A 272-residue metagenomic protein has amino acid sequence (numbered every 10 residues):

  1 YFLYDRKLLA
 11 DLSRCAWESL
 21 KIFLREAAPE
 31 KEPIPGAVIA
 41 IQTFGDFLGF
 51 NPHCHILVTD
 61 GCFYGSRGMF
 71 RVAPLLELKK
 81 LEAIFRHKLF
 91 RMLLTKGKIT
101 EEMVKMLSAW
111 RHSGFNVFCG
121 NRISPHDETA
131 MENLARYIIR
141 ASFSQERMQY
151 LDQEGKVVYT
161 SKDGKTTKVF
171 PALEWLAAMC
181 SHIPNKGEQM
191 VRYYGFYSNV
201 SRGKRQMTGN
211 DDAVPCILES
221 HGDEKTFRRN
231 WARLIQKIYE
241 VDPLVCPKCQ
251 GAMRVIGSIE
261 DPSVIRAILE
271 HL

Functional and structural regions predicted by a protein language model:
Y1-L272: Beta->alpha loop/short-helix hinge microenvironment recognizer with preference for catalytic Tyr/His contexts
